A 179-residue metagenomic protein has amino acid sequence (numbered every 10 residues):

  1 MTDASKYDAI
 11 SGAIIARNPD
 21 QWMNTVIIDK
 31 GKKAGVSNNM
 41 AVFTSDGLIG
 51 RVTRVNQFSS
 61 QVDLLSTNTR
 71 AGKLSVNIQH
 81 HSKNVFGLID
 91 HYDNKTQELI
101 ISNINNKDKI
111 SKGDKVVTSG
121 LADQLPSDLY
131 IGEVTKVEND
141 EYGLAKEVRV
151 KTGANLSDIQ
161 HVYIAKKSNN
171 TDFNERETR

Functional and structural regions predicted by a protein language model:
M1-R179: A secondary-structure micro-motif
